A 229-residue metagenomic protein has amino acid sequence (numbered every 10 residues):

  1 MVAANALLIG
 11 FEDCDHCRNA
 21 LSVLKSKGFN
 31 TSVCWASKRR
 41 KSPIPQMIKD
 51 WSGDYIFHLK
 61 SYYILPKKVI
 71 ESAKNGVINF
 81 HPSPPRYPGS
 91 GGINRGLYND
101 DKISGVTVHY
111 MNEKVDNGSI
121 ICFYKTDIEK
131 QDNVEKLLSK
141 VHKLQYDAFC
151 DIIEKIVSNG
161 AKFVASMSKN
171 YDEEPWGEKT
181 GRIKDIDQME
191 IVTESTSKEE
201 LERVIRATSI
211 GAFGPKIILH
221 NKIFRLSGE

Functional and structural regions predicted by a protein language model:
M1-E229: One-carbon transfer enzymes
